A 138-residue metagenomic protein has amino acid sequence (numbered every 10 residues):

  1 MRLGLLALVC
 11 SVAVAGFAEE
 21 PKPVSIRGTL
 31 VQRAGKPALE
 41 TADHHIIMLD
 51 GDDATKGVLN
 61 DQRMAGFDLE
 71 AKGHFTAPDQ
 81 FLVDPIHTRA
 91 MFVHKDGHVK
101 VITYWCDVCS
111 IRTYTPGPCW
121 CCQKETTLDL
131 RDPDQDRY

Functional and structural regions predicted by a protein language model:
L8-F17: Hydrophobic h-region of N-terminal signal peptides that target proteins for export in Gram-negative bacteria
E19-G35: Structural detector for short beta-strands of small beta-barrel domains
I26-L30, G66-F75: OB-fold and OB-like beta-barrel modules that bind single-stranded nucleic acids
Q32-D52: OB-fold (S1/OB) nucleic-acid-binding surfaces
A54-A71: Short nucleic-acid-contacting surface segments enriched for D/E, G, S/T with interspersed K/R
T76-V99: OB-fold/S1-family single-stranded nucleic acid-binding modules
D107-V108, C119-C121: Short, cysteine/histidine-rich loop/knuckle motifs that typically chelate Zn2+
C122-P133: Short Cys/His-rich micro-motifs in 6-15 aa windows
